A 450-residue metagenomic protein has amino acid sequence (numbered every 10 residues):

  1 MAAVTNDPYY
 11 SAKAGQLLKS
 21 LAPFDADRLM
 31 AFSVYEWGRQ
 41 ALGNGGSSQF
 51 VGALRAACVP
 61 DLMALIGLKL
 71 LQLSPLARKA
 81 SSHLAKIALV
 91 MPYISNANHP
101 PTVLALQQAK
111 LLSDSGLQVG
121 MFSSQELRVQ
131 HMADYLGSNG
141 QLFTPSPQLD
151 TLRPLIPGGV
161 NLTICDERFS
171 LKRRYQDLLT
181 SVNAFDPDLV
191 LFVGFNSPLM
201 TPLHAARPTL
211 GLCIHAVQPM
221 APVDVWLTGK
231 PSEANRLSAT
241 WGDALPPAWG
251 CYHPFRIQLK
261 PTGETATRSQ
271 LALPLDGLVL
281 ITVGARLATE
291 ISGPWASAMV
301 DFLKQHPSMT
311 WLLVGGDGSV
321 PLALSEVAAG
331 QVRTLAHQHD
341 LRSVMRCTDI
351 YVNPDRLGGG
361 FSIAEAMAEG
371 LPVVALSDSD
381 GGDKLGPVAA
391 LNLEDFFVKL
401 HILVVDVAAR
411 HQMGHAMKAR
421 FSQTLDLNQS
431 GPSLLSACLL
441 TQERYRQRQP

Functional and structural regions predicted by a protein language model:
G15-L17, D25-F143: N-terminal subdomain of nucleotide-sugar transferases
A97-L111, A234, A239, D243-E326 (+1 more regions): Conserved catalytic-core segment of nucleotide-activated headgroup transferases in glycan assembly
S123, P372-L376: Short hydrophobic beta-strand element within catalytic cores of glycosyltransferases and related nucleotide-activated
R168-R174, G316-S319, V332-M345, G359: Conserved active-site histidine-acidic residue motif and adjacent donor-binding/catalytic loop of glycosyltransferases
L179-T180, H337-D349, A368: Short acidic alpha-helix that forms the nucleotide-activated donor recognition element in Leloir-type transferases
F185-L189, R346-G358, L371: Acidic donor-binding loop of glycosyltransferase active sites
D378-Q412: Change "using UDP/GDP/dTDP sugars" to "using nucleotide sugars
V405-Q447: A charged, aromatic-enriched C-terminal amphipathic alpha-helix characteristic of glycosyltransferases across folds
